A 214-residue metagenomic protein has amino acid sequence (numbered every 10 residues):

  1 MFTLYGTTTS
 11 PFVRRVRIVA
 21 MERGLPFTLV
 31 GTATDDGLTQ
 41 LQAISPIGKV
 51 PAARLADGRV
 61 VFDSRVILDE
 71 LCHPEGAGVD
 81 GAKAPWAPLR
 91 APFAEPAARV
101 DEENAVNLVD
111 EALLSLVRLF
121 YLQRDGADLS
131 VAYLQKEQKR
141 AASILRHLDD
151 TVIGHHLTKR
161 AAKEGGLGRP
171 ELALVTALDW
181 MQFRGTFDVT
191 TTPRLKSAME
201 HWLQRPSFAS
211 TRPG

Functional and structural regions predicted by a protein language model:
M1-V131: GST-like domain detector, emphasizing the conserved glutathione-binding G-site in the N-terminal thioredoxin-like
R23, R184-G185, P206: Residues at alpha-helix termini
A43, H73, D150, G154-L157 (+1 more regions): Secondary-structure boundary motif
L68, C72, E103, L145 (+2 more regions): Non-transmembrane alpha-helical segments in soluble domains of secreted/periplasmic/extracellular proteins
D80-P92, T158-A161, T190, A209-G214: Short, hydrophobic secondary-structure boundary micro-motifs
V109-A198: GST-like fold's C-terminal all-alpha helical module
T191-P213: C-terminal end-helix/capping segment
